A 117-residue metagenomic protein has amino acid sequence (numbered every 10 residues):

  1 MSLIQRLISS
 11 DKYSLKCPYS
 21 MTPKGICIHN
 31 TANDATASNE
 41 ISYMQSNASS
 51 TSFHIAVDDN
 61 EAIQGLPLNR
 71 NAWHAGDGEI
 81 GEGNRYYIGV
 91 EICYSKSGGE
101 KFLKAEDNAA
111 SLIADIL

Functional and structural regions predicted by a protein language model:
M1-L117: Active-site-adjacent loop/helix surface patches within enzyme catalytic domains that shape the substrate-binding cleft
